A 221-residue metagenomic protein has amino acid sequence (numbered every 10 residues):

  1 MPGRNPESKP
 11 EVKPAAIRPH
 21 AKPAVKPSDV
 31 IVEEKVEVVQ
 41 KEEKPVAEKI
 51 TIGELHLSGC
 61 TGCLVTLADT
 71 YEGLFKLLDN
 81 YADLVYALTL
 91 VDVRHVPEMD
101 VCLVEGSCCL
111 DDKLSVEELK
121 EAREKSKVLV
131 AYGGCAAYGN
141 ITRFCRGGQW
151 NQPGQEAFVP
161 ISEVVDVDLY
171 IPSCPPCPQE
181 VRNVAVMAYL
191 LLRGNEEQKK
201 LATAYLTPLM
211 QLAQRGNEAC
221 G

Functional and structural regions predicted by a protein language model:
P2, K9, K13, I17 (+2 more regions): Iron-sulfur-associated redox domains of electron-transfer enzymes in respiratory and anaerobic energy metabolism
